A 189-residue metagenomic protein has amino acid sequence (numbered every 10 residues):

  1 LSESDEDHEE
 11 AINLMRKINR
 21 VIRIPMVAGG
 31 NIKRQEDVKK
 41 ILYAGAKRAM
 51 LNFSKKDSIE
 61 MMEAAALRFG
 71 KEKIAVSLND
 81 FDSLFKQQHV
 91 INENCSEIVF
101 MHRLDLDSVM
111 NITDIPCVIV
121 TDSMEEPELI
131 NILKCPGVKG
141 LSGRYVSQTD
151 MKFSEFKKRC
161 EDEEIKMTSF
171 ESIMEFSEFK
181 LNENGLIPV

Functional and structural regions predicted by a protein language model:
L1-H8, M15-K55: Active-site beta->alpha loop and helix N-cap motifs at the rims of alpha/beta catalytic domains
L1-S2, G30, N52-F53, L78-D80 (+3 more regions): Fold-independent oxyanion-binding glycine-rich loops and adjacent beta-strand/coil segments at enzyme active sites
E6-V27, M61-D80, L104-E125, R159-S172: Alpha-helix-loop-beta-strand connector modules within alpha/beta enzyme cores
I12, Q35, S58-E60, E126 (+1 more regions): Structural motif corresponding to alpha-helix initiation and N-cap regions
I22-A28, I32-G45, S83-N92, L106-G143: Catalytic cores of alpha/beta
P25-I32, S77-K86, F176-V189: Active-site mouth loops of central-metabolism enzymes
K39-L104, E171-S177: Conserved anion-binding
E60-F69, L129-I173, G185: C-terminal helical cap(s) of enzyme catalytic domains, especially alpha/beta-barrels
